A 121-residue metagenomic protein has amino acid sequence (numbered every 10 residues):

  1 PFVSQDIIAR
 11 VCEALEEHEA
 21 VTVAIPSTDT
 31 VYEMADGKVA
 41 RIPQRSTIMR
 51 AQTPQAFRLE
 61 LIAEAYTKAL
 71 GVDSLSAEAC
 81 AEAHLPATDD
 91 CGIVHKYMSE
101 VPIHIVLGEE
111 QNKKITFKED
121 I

Functional and structural regions predicted by a protein language model:
P1-M34, Q52: Conserved beta-loop-beta/alpha segment of the NTase-like Rossmann-fold superfamily that binds/positions NTPs
D6, M34-D36, K114-E119: Short secondary-structure transition/capping segments
C12-E13, V39-R41, V94-H95, H104: Short secondary-structure boundary/capping segments
E17, D36, E100-P102: A generic structural signal for alpha->beta connector loops
S27, Q44-R45, E109: A generic structural signal for well-ordered coil/turn residues at beta-strand boundaries that shape enzyme active-site
Y32-F57: Short, flexible, basic/aromatic active-site loop/helix in glycosyltransferases
R50-I121: Conserved alpha/beta core of the MobA/IspD/sugar-nucleotide pyrophosphorylase nucleotidyltransferase superfamily
